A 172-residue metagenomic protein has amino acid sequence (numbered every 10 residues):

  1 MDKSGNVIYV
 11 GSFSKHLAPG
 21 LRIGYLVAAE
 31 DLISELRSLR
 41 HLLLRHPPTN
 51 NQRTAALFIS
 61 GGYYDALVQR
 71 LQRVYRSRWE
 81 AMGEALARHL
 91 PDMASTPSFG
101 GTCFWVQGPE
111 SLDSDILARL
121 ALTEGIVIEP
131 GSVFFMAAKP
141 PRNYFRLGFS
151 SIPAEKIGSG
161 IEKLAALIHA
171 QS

Functional and structural regions predicted by a protein language model:
K3-R73: Conserved core segment of the aminotransferase class I/II
S4, S114-A118, I128-A154: Active-site-adjacent capping/gating segments
V7, M93, I126: Short, conserved active-site loop motifs that form the nucleotide-linked donor/cofactor pocket
S12-F13, D92-M93, S132-M136: Short, solvent-exposed loop/turn elements at beta->coil junctions and helix N-caps that rim active or binding pockets
A29-E30, S60, Q107-P109, S150-I152: Residue-level recognition of strand-loop junctions within catalytic nucleotide-signaling folds
A56, Q69, R73-G83, A94-Q107 (+1 more regions): Conserved glycine-rich beta-strand-loop-beta hairpin in the small C-terminal domain of fold type I
T123, K139-S172: PLP-dependent enzyme catalytic core of the Aspartate aminotransferase-like
